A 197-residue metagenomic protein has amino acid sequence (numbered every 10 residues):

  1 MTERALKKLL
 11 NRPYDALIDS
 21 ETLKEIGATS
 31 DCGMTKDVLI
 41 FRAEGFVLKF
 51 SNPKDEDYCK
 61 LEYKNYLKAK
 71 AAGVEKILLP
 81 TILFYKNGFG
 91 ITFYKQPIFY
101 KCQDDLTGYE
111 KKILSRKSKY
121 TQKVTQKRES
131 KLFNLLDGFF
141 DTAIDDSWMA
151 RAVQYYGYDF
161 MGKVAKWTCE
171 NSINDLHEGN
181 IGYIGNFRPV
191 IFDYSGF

Functional and structural regions predicted by a protein language model:
M1-I26, A152: Juxta-kinase regulatory segment immediately upstream of eukaryotic protein kinase catalytic domains
E25-G27, D31-E75, F89: ATP-binding glycine-rich loop module of kinase domains
I40-F41, F50, K95-I98, Y183: Conserved hydrophobic "DFG−1" position in protein kinase catalytic cores
V47-K54, P97-F99, D193-S195: Active-site ExK catalytic segment of metal-dependent nucleases
G73-Y156: Conserved structural core of kinase catalytic domains
V153, D159-C169: ATP/nucleotide-binding catalytic cores
C169-F197: Catalytic activation segment of kinase domains across protein kinase-like and atypical kinase folds
